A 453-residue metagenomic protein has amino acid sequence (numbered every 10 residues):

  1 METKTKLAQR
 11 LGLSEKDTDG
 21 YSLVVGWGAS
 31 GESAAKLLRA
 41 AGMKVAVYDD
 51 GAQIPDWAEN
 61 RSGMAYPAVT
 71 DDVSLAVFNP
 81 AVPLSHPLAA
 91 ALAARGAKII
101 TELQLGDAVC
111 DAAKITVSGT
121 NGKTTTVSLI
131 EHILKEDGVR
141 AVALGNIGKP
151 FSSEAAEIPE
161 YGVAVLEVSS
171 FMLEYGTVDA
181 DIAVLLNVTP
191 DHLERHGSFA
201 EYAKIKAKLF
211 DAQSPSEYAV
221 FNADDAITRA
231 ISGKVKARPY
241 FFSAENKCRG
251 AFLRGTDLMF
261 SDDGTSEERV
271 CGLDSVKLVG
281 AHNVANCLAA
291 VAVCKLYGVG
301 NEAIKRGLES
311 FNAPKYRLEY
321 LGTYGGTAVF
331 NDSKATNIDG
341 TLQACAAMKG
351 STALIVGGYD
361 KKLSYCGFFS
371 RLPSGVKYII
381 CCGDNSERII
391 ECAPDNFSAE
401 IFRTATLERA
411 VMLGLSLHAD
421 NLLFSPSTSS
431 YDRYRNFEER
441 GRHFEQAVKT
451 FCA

Functional and structural regions predicted by a protein language model:
M1-T101, L105, V279, C382: N-terminal leader/targeting and accessory segments in enzymes
E15-K16, G20-Y21, S33-A41, R140 (+1 more regions): Nucleotide phosphate-binding/pyrophosphate-handling subdomain across enzymes that bind or process nucleotide phosphates
G20-Y21, R39, P67-V73, P80-A223 (+3 more regions): Phosphate-binding loop of NTP-binding sites
A46-D50, A219-A223, I355-V356, G375-D384: Short internal beta-strands
D49, M64, I100-Q104, K236-L253 (+3 more regions): Beta-strand->loop->alpha-helix junctions that form or flank phosphate-binding loops in nucleotide-handling enzymes
D179, L209-P215, G233-V235, A347-K349 (+2 more regions): Short, conserved loop/helix-junction motifs that constitute active-site signature segments in enzyme catalytic cores
C366-N421: C-terminal helical cap/extension that packs against the catalytic core of soluble nucleotide-cofactor enzymes
